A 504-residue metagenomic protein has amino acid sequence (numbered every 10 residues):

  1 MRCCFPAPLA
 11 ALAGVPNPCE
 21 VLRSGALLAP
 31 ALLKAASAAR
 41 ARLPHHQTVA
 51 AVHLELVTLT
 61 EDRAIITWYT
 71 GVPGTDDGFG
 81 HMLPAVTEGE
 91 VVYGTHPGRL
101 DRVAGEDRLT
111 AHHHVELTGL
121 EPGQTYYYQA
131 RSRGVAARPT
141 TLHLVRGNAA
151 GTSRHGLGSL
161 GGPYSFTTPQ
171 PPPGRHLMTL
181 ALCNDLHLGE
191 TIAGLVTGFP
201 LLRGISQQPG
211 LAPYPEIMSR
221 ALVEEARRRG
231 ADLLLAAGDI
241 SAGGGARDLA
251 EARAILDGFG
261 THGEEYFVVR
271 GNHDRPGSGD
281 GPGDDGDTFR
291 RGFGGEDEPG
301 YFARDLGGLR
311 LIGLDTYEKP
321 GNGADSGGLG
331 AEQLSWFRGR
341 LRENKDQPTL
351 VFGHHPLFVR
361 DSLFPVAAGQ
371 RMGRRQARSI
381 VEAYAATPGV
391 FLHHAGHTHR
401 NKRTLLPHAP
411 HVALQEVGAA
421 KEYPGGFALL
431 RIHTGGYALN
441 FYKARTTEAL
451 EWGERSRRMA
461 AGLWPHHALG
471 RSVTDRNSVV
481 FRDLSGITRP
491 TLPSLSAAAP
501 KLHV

Functional and structural regions predicted by a protein language model:
C3-P171: Short, surface-exposed linear motifs at loops/turns and structural transition points
F5-G14, C19-L28, T434-V504: A short C-terminal boundary segment appended to hydrolase-like catalytic domains
Q47, A51, T58, D62 (+4 more regions): N-terminal active-site segment of His-dependent metallophosphoesterases
T87-G89, L100, A104, A221-L233 (+3 more regions): His/acidic metal-ligating clusters that form di-metal
G105, N184-M218, P276-G295, P320-L329 (+2 more regions): Acidic/histidine-rich helix-loop elements that form or flank divalent-metal/phosphate-binding sites at the catalytic
R131-P172, A246-E343, R371, S379 (+2 more regions): Extended active-site neighborhood of metal-dependent phosphoesterases/phosphodiesterases
L177-E190, G308-E318, L350-F352, H411-A419 (+1 more regions): Active-site-proximal beta-strand elements of phosphoester/diester hydrolases
G189-I192, A242-R247, N272-G279, K319-N322 (+3 more regions): Active-site environment of divalent metal-dependent phosphoester hydrolases
